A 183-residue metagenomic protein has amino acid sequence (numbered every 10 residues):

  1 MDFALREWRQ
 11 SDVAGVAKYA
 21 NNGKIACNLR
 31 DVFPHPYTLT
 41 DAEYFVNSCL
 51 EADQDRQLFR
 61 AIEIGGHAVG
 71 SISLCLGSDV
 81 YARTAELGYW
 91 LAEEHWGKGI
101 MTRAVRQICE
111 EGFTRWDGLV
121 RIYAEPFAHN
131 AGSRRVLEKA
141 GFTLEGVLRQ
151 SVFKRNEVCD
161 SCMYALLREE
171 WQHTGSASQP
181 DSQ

Functional and structural regions predicted by a protein language model:
M1-A14, Y19-K24, A61-Q183: Acyl-donor (CoA/ACP) binding surface of acyl/acetyltransferases
K24-N47: Conserved GNAT-fold acetyl-CoA-binding loop/helix
N47-A61: A short helix-loop-beta-strand connector motif used in the catalytic cores of GNAT acetyltransferases and, in some
